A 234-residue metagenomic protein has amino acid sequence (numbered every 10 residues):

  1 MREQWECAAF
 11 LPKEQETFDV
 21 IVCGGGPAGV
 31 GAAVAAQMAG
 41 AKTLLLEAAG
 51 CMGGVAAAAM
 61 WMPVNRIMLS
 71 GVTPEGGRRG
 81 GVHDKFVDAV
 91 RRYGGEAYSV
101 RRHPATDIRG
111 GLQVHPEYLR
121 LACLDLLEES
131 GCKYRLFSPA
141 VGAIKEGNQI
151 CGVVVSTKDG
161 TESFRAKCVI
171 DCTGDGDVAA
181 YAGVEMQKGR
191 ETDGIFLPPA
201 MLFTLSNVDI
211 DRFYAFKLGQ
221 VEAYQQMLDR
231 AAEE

Functional and structural regions predicted by a protein language model:
M1-R2, A35, A41-K42, E47-G142 (+2 more regions): Conserved N-terminal/central alpha/beta ligand/cofactor-binding core
M1-V20: Extreme N-terminal leader/targeting segments of oxidoreductases
E16-F18, D159-C168: Core beta-strand elements of the Rossmann-like FAD/NAD(P) dinucleotide-binding domain in flavoenzyme oxidoreductases
V20-L44: N-terminal Rossmann-like FAD-binding beta1-loop-alpha1 element of flavoenzymes
C23, F164-G174: Short hydrophobic core segments
I144-S163: Conserved beta-strand-loop-beta-strand element in the redox core of flavoprotein oxidoreductases
N148, T173, F196-A200: Short, solvent-exposed loop/turn segments at the edges of secondary structure
V178-E234: Rossmann-like dinucleotide-binding core of oxidoreductases
